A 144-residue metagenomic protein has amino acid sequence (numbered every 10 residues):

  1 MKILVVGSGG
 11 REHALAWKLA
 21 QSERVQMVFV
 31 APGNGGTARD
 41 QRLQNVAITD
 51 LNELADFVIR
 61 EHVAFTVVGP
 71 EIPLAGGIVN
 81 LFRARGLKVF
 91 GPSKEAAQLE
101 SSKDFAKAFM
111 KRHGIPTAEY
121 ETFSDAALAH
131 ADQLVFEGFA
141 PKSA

Functional and structural regions predicted by a protein language model:
M1-E95, E100, F105: ATP-binding N-terminal substructure of ATP-dependent carboxylate-amine bond-forming enzymes
L4-V5, E100-A144: Active-site nucleotide/adenylate-binding loops and adjacent lid/helix of ATP-dependent enzymes
